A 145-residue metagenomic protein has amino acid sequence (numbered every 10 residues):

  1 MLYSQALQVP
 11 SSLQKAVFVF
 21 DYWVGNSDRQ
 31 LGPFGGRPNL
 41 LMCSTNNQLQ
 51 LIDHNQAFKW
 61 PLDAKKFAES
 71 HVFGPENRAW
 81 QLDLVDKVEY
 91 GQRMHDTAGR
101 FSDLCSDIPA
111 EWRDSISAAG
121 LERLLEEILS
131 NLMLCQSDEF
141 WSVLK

Functional and structural regions predicted by a protein language model:
M1-K145: Phosphate/dinucleotide-binding and metal-coordinating scaffold of catalytic cores in nucleotide-dependent enzymes
